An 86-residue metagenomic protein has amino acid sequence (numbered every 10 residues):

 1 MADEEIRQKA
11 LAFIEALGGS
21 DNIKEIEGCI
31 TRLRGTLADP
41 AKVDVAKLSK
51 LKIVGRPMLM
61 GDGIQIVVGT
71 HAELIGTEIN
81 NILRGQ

Functional and structural regions predicted by a protein language model:
D3-Q86: Membrane-embedded alpha-helical signal segments
